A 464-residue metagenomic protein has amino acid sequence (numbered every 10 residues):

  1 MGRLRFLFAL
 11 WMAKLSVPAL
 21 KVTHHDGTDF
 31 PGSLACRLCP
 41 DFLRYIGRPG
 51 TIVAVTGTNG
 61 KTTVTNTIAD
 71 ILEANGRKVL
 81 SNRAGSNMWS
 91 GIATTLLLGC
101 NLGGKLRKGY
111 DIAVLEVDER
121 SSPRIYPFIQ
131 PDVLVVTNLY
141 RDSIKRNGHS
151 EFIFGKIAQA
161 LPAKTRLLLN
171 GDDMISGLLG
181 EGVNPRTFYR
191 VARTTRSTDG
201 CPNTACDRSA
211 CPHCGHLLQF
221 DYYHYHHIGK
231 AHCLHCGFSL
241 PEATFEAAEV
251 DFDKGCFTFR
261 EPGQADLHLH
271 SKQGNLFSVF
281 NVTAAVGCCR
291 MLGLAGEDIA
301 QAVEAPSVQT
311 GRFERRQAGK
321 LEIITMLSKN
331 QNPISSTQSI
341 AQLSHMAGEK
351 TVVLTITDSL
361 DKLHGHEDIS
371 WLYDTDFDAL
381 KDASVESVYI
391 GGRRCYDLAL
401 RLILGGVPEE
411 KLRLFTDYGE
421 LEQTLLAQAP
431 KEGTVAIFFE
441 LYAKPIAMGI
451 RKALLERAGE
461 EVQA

Functional and structural regions predicted by a protein language model:
M1-K21, H25-T28, G215, C233-G237 (+3 more regions): ATP-dependent carboxylate-amine ligase
G2, R190-I334: Adenine nucleotide phosphate-binding catalytic loops in nucleotide-utilizing enzymes
R3-A210: Phosphate-binding loop of NTP-binding sites
L34, E73, A265, R290 (+1 more regions): Short polybasic/polar patches that bind polyanions
T58, R83-A84, E116-D118, N138-L139 (+11 more regions): Fold-independent oxyanion-binding glycine-rich loops and adjacent beta-strand/coil segments at enzyme active sites
T65, R124-I125, K145-R146, G177-G180 (+7 more regions): Short glycine-/acidic-enriched loop or helix-start segments at secondary-structure transitions that form or flank
I68, L72, I92-L96, V282-L292 (+1 more regions): Buried hydrophobic packing segments
